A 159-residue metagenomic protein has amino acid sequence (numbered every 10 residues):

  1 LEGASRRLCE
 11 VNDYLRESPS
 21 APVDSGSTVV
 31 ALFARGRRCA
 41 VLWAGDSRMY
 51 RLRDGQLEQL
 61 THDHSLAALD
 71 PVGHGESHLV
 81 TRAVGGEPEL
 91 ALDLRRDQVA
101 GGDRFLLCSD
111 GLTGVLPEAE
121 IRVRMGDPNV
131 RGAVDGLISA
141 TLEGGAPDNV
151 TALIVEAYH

Functional and structural regions predicted by a protein language model:
L1-H159: PP2C/PPM-type serine/threonine phosphatase catalytic domain
